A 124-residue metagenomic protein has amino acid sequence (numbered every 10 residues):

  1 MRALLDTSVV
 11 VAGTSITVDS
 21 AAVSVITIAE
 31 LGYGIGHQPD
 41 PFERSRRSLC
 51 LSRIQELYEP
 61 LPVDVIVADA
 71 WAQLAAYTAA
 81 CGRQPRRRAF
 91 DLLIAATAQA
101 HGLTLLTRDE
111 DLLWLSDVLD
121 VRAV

Functional and structural regions predicted by a protein language model:
R2-A3, G13-A96, W114-V124: PIN-domain endoribonuclease scaffold, especially VapC-family toxins
T7-T14, R108-D111: Short, polar loop motifs at secondary-structure junctions
A100-L106, E110-L113: C-terminal structural segments of small proteins and small subunits
